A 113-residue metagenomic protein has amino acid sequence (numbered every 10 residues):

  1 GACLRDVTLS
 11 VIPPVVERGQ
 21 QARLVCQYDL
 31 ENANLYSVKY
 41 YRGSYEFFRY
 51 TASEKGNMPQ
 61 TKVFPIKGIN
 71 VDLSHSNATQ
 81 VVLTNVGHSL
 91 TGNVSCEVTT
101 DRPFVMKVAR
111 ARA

Functional and structural regions predicted by a protein language model:
G1-P14, K67: N-terminal Sec-dependent signal peptide, specifically the hydrophobic helical h-region
S10-I12, R23-D29: Short secondary-structure capping/turn segments at boundaries of alpha-helices and beta-strands
P14-Q20: Short, solvent-exposed loop/linker segments at the N-terminal edge of repeated beta-sheet extracellular domains
V25-Q27, K67-A113: Ligand-binding face of N-terminal immunoglobulin V-set domains in extracellular IgSF glycoproteins
E31-K67: N-terminal V-set
